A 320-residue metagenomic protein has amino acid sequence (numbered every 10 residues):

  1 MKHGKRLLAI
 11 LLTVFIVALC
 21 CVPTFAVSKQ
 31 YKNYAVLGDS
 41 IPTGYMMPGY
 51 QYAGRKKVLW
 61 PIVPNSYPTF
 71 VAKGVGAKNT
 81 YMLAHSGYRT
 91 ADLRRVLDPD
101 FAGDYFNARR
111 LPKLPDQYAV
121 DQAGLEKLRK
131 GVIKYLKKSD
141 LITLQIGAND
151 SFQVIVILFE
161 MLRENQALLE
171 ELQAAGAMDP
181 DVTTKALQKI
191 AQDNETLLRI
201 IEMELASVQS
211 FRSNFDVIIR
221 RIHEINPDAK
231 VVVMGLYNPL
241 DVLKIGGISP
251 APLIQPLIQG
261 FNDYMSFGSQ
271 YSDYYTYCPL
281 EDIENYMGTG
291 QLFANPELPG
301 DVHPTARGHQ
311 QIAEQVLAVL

Functional and structural regions predicted by a protein language model:
K5-A26: Sec-dependent N-terminal signal peptides of Gram-positive bacterial secreted proteins and lipoproteins
V27-A102, R163: Serine-esterase "nucleophile elbow" of acetyl-processing enzymes
N33-G38, P42-G44, N79-A84, D140-Q145 (+3 more regions): Structural recognition of the beta-strand scaffold that forms the well-ordered cores of secreted hydrolase catalytic
T43-M46, A91-L93, S151-V156, L240-I245 (+1 more regions): Short acidic/His/Gly/Ser-rich catalytic and metal-binding motifs that mark active-site loops of diverse hydrolases
F70-N79, N214-V233, G260-P279, V319: A structural motif corresponding to the C-terminal end of an alpha-helix and its immediate exit/capping segment
D92, D98-A206, N238-L240: Oxyanion-hole/transition-state-stabilizing segment in secreted/luminal serine hydrolases and related acyltransferases
K185-E202, V217-Q255, D282: Active-site segments of SGNH/GDSL-like serine hydrolases that catalyze O-acetyl group transfer/hydrolysis on lipids
L236-L320: Catalytic His-Asp segment of secreted/periplasmic serine-dependent ester chemistry enzymes
